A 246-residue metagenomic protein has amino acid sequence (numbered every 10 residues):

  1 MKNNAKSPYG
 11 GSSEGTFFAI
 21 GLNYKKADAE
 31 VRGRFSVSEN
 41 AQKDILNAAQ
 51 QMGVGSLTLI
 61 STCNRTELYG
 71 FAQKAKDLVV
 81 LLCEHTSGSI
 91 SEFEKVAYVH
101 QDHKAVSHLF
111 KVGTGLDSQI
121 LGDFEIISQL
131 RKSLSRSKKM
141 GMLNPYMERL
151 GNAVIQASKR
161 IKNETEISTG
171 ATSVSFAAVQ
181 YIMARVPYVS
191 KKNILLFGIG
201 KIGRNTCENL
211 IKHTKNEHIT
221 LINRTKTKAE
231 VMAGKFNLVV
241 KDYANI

Functional and structural regions predicted by a protein language model:
K2-S118: A glycine-rich (often HGG/GG-containing) alpha/beta subdomain
N40, D44, Q73, D77 (+10 more regions): Conserved active-site and cofactor/substrate-binding residues in soluble primary-metabolism enzymes
G53, K215, K235-F236: Short, structured coil segments at secondary-structure junctions
E92-V189: Glycine/serine-rich phosphate-binding loop and adjoining beta1-alpha1 elements at the start of nucleotide-handling
V154, G170-S175, V179-I211, N216 (+2 more regions): Glycine-rich adenosine-cofactor-binding loop
T227-K235: Short alpha-helix adjacent to the SAM-binding motif of class I
G234-I246: Short acidic low-complexity segments
